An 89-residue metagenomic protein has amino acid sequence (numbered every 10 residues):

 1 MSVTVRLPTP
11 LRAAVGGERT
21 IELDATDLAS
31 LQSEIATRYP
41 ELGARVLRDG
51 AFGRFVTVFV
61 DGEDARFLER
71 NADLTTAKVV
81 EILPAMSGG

Functional and structural regions predicted by a protein language model:
M1-G88: Ubiquitin-like/PB1-type beta-grasp interaction modules and other compact soluble beta-rich domains
